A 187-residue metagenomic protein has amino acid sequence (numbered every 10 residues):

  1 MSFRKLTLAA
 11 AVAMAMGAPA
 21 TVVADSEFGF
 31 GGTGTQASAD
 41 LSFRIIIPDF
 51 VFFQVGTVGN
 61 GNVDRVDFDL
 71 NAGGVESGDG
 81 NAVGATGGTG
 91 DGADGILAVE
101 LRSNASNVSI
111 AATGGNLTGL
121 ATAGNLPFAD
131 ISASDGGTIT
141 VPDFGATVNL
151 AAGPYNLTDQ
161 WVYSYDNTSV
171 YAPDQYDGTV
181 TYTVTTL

Functional and structural regions predicted by a protein language model:
M1-L8: Bacterial N-terminal signal peptides that target proteins for export
R4, A105-A111, S134-G136: Serine/proline-rich low-complexity intrinsically disordered segments, especially terminal tails, linkers
L8-M16: Hydrophobic helical h-region of N-terminal Sec-dependent signal peptides in bacterial secretory/periplasmic proteins
V23-A123, P142-L187: N-terminal small/polar-rich segments of proteins
L120-S134: Short, surface-exposed beta-strand/strand-loop-strand elements in extracellular ectodomains
S132, G136-T138, F144-T147: Serine/threonine-rich, repeat-prone extracellular segments and beta-strand-based repeat modules of secreted/surface
